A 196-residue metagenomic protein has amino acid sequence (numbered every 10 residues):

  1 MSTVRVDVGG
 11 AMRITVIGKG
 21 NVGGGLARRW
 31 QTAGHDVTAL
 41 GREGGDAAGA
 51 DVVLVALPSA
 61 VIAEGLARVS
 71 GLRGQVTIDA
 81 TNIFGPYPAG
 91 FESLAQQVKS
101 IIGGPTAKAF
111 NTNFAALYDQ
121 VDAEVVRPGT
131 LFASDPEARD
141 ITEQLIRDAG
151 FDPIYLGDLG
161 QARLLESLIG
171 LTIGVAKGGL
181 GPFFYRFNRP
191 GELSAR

Functional and structural regions predicted by a protein language model:
S2-G45: NAD(P)+-binding Rossmann beta1-loop-alpha1 motif at the extreme N-terminus of oxidoreductases
I14-V16, V55, F132: Hydrophobic Val/Ile/Leu positions in short beta-strands of Rossmann-like dinucleotide-binding domains
L26-A27, V98, T142: Hydrophobic residues within alpha-helices that form the first helical element adjacent to the glycine-rich loop
A39-L40, P105-N111, I154-D158: General beta-strand structural signal in soluble alpha/beta enzymes
G44-V76, A80-G85: Rossmann-like NAD(P)-binding element
T81-D122: Rossmann-fold NAD(P)-binding glycine/threonine-rich loop
G85-Y87, Q120-A138: Short beta-strand and adjoining strand-loop segment in the mid-core of the Rossmann-like NAD(P)-dependent dehydrogenase
G129-R196: Active-site-lining helix/loop region of Rossmann-like oxidoreductase modules
